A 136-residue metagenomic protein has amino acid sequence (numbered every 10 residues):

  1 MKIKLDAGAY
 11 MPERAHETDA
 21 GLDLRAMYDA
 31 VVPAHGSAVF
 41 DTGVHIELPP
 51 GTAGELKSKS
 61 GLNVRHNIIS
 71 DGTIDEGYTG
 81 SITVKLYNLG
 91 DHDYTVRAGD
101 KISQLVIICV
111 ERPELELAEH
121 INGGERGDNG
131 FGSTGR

Functional and structural regions predicted by a protein language model:
M1-R136: DUTPase catalytic domain/fold
